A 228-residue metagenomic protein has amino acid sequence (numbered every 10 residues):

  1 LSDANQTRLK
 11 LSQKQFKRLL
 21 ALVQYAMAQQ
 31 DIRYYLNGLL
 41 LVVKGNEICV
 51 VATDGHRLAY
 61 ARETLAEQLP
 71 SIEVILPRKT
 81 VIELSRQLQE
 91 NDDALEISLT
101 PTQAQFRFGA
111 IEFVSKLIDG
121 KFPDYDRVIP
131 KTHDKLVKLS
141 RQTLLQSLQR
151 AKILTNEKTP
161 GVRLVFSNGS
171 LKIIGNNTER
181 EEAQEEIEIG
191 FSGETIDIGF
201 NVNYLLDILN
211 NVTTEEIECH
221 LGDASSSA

Functional and structural regions predicted by a protein language model:
L1-A228: Structural preference for solvent-exposed beta-strand-turn elements and adjacent flexible terminal/loop segments within
